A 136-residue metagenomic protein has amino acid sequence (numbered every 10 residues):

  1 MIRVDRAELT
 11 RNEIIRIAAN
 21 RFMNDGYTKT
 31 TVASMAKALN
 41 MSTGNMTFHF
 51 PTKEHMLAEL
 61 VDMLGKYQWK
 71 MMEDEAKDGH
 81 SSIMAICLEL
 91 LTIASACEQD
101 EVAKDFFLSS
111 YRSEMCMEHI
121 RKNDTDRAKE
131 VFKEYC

Functional and structural regions predicted by a protein language model:
I2, L9, E13, I17 (+2 more regions): Helix-turn-helix
V4, G79, E114: Active-site oxyanion-binding pockets that recognize sulfate/phosphate
E59, E73-A103, R121-N123: Hydrophobic alpha-helical connector segments
D62-W69: Short, basic, alpha-helical segments at the C-terminal edge of helix-turn-helix-like DNA-binding modules
K104-S109: Short, hydrophobic secondary-structure boundary micro-motifs
R112-C136: Amphipathic alpha-helical packing segments from all-alpha helical-bundle domains
